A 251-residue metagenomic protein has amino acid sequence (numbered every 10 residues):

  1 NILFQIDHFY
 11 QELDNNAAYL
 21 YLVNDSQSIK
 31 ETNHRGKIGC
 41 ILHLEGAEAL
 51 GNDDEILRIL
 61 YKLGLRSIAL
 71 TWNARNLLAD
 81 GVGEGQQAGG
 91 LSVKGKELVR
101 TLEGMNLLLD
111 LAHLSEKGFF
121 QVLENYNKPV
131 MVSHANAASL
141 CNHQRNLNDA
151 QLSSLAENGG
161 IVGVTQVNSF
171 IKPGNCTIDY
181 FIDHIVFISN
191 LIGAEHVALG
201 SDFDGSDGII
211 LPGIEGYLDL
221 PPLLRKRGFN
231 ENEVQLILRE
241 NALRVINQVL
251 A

Functional and structural regions predicted by a protein language model:
N1-T165, S169, I182, V186-S189 (+3 more regions): Extended, charged catalytic domains and RNA/DNA-binding interfaces, predominantly in divalent-metal-using enzymes
K30-H34, G208, V245-N247: Short, solvent-exposed polar/charged micro-motifs at secondary-structure junctions
W72, S201, N241: Residues that line or immediately flank small-molecule/substrate-binding pockets and catalytic motifs
N142-Q144, G174-C176, G208-P212: Short, solvent-exposed loop/turn segments at secondary-structure boundaries
G163, V197-G200, Q235-L238: Conserved active-site loop/cleft motifs that coordinate metal ions or position small ligands
Q166, I192-I214: Short acidic/histidine-rich active-site segments
C176, F181-F187, I192, L236 (+2 more regions): C-terminal functional module detector
P212-A251: Mid-to-C-terminal alpha-helical segments outside catalytic/metal-binding sites
